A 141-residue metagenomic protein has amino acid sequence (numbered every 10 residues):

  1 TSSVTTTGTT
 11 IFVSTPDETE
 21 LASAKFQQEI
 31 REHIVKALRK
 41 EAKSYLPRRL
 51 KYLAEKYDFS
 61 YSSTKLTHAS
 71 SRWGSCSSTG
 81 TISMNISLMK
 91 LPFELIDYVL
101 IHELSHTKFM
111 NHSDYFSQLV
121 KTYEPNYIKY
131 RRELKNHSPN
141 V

Functional and structural regions predicted by a protein language model:
T1-D97, T107-V141: Active-site-proximal or metal-binding-adjacent scaffold patches in catalytic folds
L100: Walker B beta-strand of ABC/ABC-like P-loop ATPase nucleotide-binding domains, specifically the conserved hydrophobic
E103: Walker B catalytic acidic pair
